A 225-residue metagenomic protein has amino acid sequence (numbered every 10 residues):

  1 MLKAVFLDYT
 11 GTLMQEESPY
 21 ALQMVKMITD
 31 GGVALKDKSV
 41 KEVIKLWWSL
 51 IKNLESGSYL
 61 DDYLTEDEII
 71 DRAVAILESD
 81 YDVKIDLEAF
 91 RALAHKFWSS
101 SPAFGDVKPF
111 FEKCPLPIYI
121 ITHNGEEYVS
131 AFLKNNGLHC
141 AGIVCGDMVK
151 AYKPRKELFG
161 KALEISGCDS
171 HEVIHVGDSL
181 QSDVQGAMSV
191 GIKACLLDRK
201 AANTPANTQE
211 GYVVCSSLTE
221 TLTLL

Functional and structural regions predicted by a protein language model:
M1-V5, K84-I85, K108, E112 (+1 more regions): Asp-based, Mg2+/Mn2+-dependent phosphohydrolase catalytic module
L2-G105: N-terminal helical cap/lid subdomain that shapes the substrate entry/recognition surface in HAD-like hydrolases
